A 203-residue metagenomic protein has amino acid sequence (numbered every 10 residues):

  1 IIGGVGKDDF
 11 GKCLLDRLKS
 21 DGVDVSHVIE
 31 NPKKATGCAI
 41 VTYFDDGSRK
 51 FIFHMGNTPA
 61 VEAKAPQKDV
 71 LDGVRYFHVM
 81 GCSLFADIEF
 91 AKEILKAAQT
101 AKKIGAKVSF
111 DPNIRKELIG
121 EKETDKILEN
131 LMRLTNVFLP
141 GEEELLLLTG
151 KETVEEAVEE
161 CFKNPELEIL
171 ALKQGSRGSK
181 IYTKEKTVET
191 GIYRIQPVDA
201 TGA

Functional and structural regions predicted by a protein language model:
I2-G81: Conserved N-terminal subdomain of the carbohydrate kinase-like
K19-V23, K122-L148: Structural recognition of alpha->loop->beta junctions
G22, K103-G105: Glycine-centered short loops/turns at secondary-structure junctions
G56, C82, N113-R115, E143 (+1 more regions): Active-site beta-loop-alpha junctions enriched in small/polar residues
D69-V70, N130-L131, K163: Structural alpha-helical scaffold elements that stabilize or flank donor/cofactor-binding regions in carbohydrate
F90-K96, E121-E129, E152-V158, I192: Charged helix-capping and loop-helix junction motifs
Q99, K103, K151-A203: Conserved phosphate-binding/catalytic region of the ribokinase-like
G105-P112: Short beta-strand/loop segments at the ligand-binding rim of alpha/beta enzyme cores
